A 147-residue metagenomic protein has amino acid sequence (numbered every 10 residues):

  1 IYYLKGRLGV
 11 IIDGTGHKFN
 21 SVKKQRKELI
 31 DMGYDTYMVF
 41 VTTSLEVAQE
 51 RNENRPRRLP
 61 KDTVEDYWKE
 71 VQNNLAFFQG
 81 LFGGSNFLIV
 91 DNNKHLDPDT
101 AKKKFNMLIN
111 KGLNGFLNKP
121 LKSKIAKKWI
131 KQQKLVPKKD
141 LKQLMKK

Functional and structural regions predicted by a protein language model:
I1-T36: Glycine-rich phosphate-binding loop used to anchor ATP phosphates in small-molecule kinases, encompassing both
I12-D13, V39-T42, I89-D91: Conserved beta-strand segments of the P-loop GTPase G domain that flank and frequently precede/overlap
I30-R51: Conserved phosphate-donor/acceptor-positioning beta-strand/loop module used by diverse small-molecule
E46-K147: Conserved GTP-binding G-domain of TRAFAC-class P-loop NTPases and closely related GTPase folds
